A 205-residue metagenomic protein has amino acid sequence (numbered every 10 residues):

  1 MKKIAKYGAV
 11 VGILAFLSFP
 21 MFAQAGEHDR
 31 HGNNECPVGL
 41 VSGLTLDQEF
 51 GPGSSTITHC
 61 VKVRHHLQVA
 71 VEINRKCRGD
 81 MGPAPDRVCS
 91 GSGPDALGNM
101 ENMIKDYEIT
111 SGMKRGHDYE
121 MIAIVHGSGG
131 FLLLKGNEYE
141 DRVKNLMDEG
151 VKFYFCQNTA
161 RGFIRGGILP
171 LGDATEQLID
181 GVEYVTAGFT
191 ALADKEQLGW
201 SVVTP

Functional and structural regions predicted by a protein language model:
M1-V11: Bacterial N-terminal signal peptides that target proteins for export
V10-P20: Bacterial N-terminal signal peptides
A23-S54: Long, contiguous juxta-domain segments that are non-catalytic but functionally important
G26-E35, G136-P205: A cross-taxonomic marker for long C-terminal extensions/tails that follow the last structured domain
V61-C89, V125-H126: Acidic/histidine-rich, surface-exposed loop or edge segments in extracytoplasmic proteins
Q68-E72, M121-V125, K152-F155, T204: Structural recognition of the beta-strand scaffold that forms the well-ordered cores of secreted hydrolase catalytic
C89-K114: Histidine-anchored nucleotide/phosphate-binding helix
K114-L133: Acidic helix-start/capping segments at beta-turn-to-alpha-helix junctions
